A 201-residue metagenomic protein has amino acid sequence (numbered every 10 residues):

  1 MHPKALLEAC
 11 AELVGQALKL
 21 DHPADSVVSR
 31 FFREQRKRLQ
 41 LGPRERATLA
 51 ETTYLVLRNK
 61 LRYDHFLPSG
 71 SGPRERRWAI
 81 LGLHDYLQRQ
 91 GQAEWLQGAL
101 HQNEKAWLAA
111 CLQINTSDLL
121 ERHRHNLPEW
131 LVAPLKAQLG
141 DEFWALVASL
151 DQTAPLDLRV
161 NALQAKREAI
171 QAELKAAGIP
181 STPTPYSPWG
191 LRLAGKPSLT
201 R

Functional and structural regions predicted by a protein language model:
M1-T200: Class I Rossmann-like S-adenosyl-L-methionine
